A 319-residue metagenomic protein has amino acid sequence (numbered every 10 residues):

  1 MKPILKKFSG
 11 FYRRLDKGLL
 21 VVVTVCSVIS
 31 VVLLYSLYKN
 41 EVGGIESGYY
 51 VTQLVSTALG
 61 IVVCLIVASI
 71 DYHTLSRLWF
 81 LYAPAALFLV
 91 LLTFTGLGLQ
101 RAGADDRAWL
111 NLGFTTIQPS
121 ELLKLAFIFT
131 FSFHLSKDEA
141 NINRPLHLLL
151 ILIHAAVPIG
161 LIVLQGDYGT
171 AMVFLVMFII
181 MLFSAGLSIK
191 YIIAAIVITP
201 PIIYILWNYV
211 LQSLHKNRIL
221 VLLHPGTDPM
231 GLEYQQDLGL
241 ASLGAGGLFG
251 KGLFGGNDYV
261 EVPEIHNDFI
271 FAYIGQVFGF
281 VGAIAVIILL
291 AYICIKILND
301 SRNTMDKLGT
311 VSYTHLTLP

Functional and structural regions predicted by a protein language model:
K2-V21, V25-C26, V32-Q165: Membrane-helix boundary/helix-loop-helix interface segments in multi-pass membrane proteins
V31, L65, I159-G160, I179-F183 (+1 more regions): Alpha-helical transmembrane segments of multipass membrane proteins
V55, L59-G60, V277-C294: Hydrophobic alpha-helical transmembrane segments
C64-Y72, F131-E139, I179-S188, A291-S301: Structural signal for the C-terminal ends of transmembrane alpha-helices and the immediately following loop
R101-W109, I193-A285, M305-L308: Hydrophobic, glycine- and aromatic-enriched re-entrant/interface helices and adjoining loop segments
K137, N141-L149, Y191, I297-Y313: Membrane-interface helix-loop-helix junctions at transmembrane boundaries of multi-pass membrane enzymes, predominantly
L149-L182, Q212, G275-G282: Helix-loop-helix junctions and helix-breaking kinks within/between transmembrane helices of multi-pass membrane
T314-P319: Conserved small/polar residues in nucleotide/adenosyl-binding loops
